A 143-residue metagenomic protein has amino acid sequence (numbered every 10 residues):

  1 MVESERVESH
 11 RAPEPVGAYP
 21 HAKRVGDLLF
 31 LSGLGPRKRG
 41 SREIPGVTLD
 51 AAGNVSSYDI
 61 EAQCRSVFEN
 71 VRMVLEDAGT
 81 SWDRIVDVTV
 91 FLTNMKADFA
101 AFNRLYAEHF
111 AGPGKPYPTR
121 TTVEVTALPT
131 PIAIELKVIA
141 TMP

Functional and structural regions predicted by a protein language model:
V2-P143: Short, polar/acidic, helix-capping and beta-turn segments at strand->helix junctions that line the mouths
